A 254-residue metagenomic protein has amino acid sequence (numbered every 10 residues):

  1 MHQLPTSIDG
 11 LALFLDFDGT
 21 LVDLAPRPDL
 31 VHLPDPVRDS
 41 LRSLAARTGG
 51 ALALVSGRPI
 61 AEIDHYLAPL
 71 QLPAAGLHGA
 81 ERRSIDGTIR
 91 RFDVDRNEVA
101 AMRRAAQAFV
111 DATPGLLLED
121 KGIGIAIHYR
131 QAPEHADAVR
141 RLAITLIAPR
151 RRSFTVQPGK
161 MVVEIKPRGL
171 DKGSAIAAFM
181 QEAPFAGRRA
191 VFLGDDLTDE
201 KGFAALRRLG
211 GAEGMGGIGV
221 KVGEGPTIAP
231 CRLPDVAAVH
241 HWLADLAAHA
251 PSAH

Functional and structural regions predicted by a protein language model:
L4-P26, L54, I176: Asp-based phosphoryl-transfer active-site loop
I8, P34, G173-H254: Mg2+-dependent phosphoryl-transfer enzymes with acidic/Ser/Thr/Gly-rich catalytic loops
L21-V31, M161-P167: Glycine-rich phosphate-binding "P-loop"
H32-K121: Active-site phosphate-binding/coordination module
R58-L77, H135-T155: Substrate-recognition/cap helix-loop segment adjacent to the acidic, metal-dependent catalytic center of Asp-based
L77, R83-R104, Q157-G187: Substrate-recognition "cap/lid" segment bordering the active-site pocket of phosphatases
L116-E134, F154-K166: Charged, glycine-interspersed solvent-exposed loop segments at helix/strand-loop junctions that cap or gate access
